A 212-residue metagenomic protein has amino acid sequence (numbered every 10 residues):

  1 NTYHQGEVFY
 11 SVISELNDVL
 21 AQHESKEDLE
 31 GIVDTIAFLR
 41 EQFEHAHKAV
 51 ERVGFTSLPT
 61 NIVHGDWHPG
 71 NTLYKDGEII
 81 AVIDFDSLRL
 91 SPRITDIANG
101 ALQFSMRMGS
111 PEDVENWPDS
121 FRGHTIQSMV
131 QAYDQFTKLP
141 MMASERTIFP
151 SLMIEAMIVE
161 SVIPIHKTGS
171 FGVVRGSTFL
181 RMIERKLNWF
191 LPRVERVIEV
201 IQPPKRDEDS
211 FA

Functional and structural regions predicted by a protein language model:
N1-H64, K75: ATP-dependent phospho-/nucleotidyl transfer catalytic cores
Y3, E7-Y10, S14-H23, V159-A212: ATP/Mg2+ or Mg2+-diphosphate-binding catalytic cores that bind nucleotide phosphates or diphosphates via glycine-rich
R40, E44, G123-V130, E184-L191: Hydrophobic core segments within long, regular secondary-structure runs in both alpha- and beta-rich folds
H47-T95, D209-A212: Active-site acidic catalytic loop and adjacent metal/ATP-binding pocket of ATP-dependent phosphoryl transfer enzymes
E51-T56, K138-S144: Surface-exposed helix-capping loop/turn segments at secondary-structure junctions
P59, H64, H68-P69, E115-Q131 (+1 more regions): An acidic intrinsically disordered interaction segment
I94-K138, I154-G172: Active-site activation/catalytic loop segments of kinase-like enzymes and analogous catalytic loops in related
M141-M153: All-alpha amphipathic helical-bundle segments outside canonical DNA-binding/catalytic cores that form hydrophobic
